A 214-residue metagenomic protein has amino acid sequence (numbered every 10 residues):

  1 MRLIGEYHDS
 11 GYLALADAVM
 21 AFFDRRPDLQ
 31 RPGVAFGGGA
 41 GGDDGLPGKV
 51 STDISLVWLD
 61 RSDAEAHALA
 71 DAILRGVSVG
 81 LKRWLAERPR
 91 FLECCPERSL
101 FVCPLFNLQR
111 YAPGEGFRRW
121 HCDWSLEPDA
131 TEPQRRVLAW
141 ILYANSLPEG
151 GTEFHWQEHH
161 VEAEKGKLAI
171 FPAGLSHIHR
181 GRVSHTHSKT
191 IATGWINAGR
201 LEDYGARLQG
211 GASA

Functional and structural regions predicted by a protein language model:
M1-L168, S176-A214: Fe(II)/2-oxoglutarate oxygenase catalytic core
